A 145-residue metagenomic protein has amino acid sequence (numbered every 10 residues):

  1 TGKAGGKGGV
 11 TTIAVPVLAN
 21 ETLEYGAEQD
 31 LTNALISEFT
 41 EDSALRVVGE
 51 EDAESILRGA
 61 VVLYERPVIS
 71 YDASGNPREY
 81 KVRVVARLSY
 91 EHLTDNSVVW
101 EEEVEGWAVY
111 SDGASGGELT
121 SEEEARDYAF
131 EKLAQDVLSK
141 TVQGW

Functional and structural regions predicted by a protein language model:
T1-S37, E41-D52, R66, T94 (+1 more regions): A structural "domain/chain start" motif
K3-G9, D30, R58-V61, G106 (+1 more regions): Short hydrophobic/aromatic-rich motifs at helix boundaries and adjacent loops
V17-Y25, G116-R126: Second-shell loop/turn segments in exported
E41-R46, D52, I56-V99, W107-E123 (+2 more regions): Surface-exposed short loop/turn segments
